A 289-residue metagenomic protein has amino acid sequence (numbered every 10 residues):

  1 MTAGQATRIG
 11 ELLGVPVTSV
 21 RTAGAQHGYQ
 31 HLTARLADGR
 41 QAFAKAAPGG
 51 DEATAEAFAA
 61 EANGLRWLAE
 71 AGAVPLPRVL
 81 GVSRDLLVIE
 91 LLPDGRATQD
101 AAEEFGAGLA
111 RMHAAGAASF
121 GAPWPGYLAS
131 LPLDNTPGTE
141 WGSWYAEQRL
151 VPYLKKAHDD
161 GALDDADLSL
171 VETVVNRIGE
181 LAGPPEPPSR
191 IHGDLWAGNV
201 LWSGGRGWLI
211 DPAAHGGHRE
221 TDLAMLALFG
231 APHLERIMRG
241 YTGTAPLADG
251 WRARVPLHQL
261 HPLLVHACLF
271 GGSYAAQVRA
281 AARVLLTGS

Functional and structural regions predicted by a protein language model:
T2-G10, A117-R190: An alpha-helical support segment within catalytic cores of ATP-dependent transferases
G14-R21: Conserved N-terminal boundary motif of the eukaryotic protein kinase catalytic domain
T22-S143: ATP-binding pocket architecture of kinase catalytic cores
F58, A102-F105, D167, V171 (+1 more regions): Hydrophobic packing residues in well-ordered alpha-helices of helical domains and bundles
G72, H113-F120, A157, A182 (+3 more regions): A general structural signal marking secondary-structure boundaries and capping sites
T139-A146, K155, E186-R190, A197-P256 (+1 more regions): Active-site Asp-x-Gly
P256-L264: Hydrophobic alpha-helical segments that form the core of small-molecule binding pockets and/or dimer interfaces
H266-S289: ATP/Mg2+ or Mg2+-diphosphate-binding catalytic cores that bind nucleotide phosphates or diphosphates via glycine-rich
